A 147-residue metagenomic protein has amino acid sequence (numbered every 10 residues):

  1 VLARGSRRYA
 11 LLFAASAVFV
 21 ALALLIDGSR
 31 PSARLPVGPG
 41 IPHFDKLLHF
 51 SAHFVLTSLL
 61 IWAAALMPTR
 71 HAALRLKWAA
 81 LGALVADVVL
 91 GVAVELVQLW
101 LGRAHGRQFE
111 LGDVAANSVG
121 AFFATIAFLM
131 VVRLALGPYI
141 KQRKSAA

Functional and structural regions predicted by a protein language model:
V1-G112, S118-A147: Bulky hydrophobic segments
